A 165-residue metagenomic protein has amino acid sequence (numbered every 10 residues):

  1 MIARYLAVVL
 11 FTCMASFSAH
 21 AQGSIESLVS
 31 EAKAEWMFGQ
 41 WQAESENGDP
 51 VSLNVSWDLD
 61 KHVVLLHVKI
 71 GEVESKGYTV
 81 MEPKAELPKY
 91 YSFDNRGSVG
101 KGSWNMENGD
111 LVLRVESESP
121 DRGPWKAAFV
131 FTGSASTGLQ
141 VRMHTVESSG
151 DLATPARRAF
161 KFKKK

Functional and structural regions predicted by a protein language model:
M1-A3: N-terminal secretory signal peptides that target proteins for export/translocation
Y5-S16: Bacterial N-terminal signal peptides
F17-A21: Sec/Tat signal peptide C-region and signal peptidase I cleavage site
Q22-G23, H144-K165: Edge beta-strand at a domain terminus
G23-L28, E35-A128: Central antiparallel beta-sheet cores of small beta-barrel/beta-sandwich binding domains
S27-M37, T132-G133, A159, K164-K165: Hydrophobic alpha-helical transmembrane segments of multi-pass integral membrane proteins
L59, A135-T137: Residue-level recognition of beta-strand termini and adjacent short loop/turns
G138-H144: Beta-strand/loop substructures that line and gate deep hydrophobic ligand-binding cavities in soluble
